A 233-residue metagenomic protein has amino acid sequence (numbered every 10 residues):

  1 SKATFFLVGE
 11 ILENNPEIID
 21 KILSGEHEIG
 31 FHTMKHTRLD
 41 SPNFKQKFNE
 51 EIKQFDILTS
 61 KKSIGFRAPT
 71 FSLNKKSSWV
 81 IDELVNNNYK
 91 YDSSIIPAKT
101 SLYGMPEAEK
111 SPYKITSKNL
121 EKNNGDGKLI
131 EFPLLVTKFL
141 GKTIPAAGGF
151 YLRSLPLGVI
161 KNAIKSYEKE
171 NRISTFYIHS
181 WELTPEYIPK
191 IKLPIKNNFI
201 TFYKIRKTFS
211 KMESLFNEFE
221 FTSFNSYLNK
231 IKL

Functional and structural regions predicted by a protein language model:
S1-S77, Y89, S94-S101, G127-K128 (+1 more regions): Metal-dependent polysaccharide deacetylase catalytic core of the NodB/CE4 family, i.e., the active-site-bearing domain
A3, S154-L233: C-terminal domain-boundary segment and adjacent tail
P16-D20, K45-D56, S78, D82 (+3 more regions): Amphipathic, non-transmembrane alpha-helical secondary structure
I22, L120-G125, S214-F216: Short, conserved catalytic or adaptor-binding loops enriched in Gly and charged residues
S24, I57-S60, N86, K169 (+1 more regions): Secondary-structure boundary motif
L39, T137-G141, L228-K232: A short acidic, often aromatic-flanked loop/helix-cap motif at beta-alpha or helix-coil junctions that lines enzyme
N43, L102-A108, E186-L193: Histidine/acidic-residue-rich catalytic or RNA/ligand-binding cores of hydrolases and nuclease-related proteins
K61-K62, A68-R172, Y177: Active-site-adjacent pocket scaffolds in enzyme catalytic domains
